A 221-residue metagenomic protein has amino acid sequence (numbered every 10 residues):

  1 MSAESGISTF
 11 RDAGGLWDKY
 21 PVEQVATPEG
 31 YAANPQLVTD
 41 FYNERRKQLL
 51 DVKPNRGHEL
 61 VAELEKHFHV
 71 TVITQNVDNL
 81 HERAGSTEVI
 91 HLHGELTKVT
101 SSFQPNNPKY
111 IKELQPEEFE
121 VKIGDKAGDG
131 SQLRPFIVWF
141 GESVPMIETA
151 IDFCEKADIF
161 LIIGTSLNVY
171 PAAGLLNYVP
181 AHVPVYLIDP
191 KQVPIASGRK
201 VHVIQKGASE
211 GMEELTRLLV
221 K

Functional and structural regions predicted by a protein language model:
M1-K221: Conserved catalytic core of sirtuin-type NAD+-dependent deacylases
